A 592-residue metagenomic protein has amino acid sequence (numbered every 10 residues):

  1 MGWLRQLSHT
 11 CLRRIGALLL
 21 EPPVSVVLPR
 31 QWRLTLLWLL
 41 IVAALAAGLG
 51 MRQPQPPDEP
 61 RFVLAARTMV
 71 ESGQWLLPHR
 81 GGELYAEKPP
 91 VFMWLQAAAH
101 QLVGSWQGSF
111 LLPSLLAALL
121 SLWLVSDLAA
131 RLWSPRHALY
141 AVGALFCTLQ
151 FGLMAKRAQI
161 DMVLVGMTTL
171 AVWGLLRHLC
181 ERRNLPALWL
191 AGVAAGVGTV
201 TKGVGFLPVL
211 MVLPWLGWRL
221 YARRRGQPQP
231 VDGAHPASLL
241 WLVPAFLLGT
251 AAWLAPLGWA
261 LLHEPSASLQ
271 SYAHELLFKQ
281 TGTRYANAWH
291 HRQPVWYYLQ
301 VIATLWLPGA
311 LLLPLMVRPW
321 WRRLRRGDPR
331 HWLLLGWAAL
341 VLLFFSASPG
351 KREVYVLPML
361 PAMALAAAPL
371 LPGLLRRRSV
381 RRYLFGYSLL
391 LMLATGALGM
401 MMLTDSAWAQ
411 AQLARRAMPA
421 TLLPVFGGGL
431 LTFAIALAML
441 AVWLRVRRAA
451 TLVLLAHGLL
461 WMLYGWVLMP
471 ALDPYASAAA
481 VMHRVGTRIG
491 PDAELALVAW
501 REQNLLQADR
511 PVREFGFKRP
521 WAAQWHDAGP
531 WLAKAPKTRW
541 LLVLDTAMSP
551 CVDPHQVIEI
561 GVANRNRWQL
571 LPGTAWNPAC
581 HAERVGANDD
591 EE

Functional and structural regions predicted by a protein language model:
W3-L4, C11-V27, Q31, L185 (+5 more regions): Membrane-embedded architecture of ER/inner-membrane glycosylation machinery
A43-G48, R61-L84, V91, A98: Extracytosolic helix-loop segments that constitute the early lumenal/periplasmic catalytic or substrate-binding loops
F62-R67, A194, T201, F206-E353 (+3 more regions): Transmembrane-lumen/periplasm boundary regions of multi-pass, lipid-linked membrane glycan transferases
P90-W94, V103-L120, A158: Loop-to-helix entry region of an early transmembrane alpha helix in multi-pass inner-membrane enzymes
L111, L153-L164, V204: Short acidic/glycine- and proline-prone juxtamembrane loop motifs at membrane-interface regions of multi-pass membrane
L112-L132, L170: Transmembrane-helix motifs of polytopic, lipid-linked glycan transferases
L122-L124, L164-E181, M363-A366: Specific aromatic-rich, kink-prone transmembrane helix
R131-L132, A171-L190, G198, L371: Membrane-interface transmembrane helices that cradle and orient dolichyl/undecaprenyl
